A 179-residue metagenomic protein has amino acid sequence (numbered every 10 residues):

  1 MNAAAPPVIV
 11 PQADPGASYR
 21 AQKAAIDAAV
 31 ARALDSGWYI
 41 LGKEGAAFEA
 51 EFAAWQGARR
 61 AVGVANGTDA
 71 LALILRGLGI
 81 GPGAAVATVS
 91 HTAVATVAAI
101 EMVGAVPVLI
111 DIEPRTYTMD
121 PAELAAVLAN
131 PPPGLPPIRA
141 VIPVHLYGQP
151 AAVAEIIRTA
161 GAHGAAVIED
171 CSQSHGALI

Functional and structural regions predicted by a protein language model:
M1-W38, K43: N-terminal "arm"/small-domain region of PLP-dependent enzymes with the aminotransferase-like
I9, L78, A84, V106 (+2 more regions): The start of beta-strands in P-loop NTPase/AAA+ ATPase cores
D14, V30, F52, A70 (+6 more regions): Generic structural signal for small/hydrophobic residues in well-ordered secondary structure, especially within
S18, I40, T92, R115-T116 (+1 more regions): Glycine-/small-residue-rich active-site loops that bind phosphorylated ligands and cofactors
D27, A31, E49-A53, A72-R76 (+2 more regions): Solvent-exposed, non-membrane alpha-helical residues enriched in polar/charged side chains
W38-A85, H91, A99-M102, L109-D111 (+1 more regions): Phosphate-binding glycine-rich loop
A87-V97, P107-A125: Extended hydrophobic secondary-structure segments
R115-I179: Active-site phosphate-binding strand-loop segment of PLP-dependent enzymes
